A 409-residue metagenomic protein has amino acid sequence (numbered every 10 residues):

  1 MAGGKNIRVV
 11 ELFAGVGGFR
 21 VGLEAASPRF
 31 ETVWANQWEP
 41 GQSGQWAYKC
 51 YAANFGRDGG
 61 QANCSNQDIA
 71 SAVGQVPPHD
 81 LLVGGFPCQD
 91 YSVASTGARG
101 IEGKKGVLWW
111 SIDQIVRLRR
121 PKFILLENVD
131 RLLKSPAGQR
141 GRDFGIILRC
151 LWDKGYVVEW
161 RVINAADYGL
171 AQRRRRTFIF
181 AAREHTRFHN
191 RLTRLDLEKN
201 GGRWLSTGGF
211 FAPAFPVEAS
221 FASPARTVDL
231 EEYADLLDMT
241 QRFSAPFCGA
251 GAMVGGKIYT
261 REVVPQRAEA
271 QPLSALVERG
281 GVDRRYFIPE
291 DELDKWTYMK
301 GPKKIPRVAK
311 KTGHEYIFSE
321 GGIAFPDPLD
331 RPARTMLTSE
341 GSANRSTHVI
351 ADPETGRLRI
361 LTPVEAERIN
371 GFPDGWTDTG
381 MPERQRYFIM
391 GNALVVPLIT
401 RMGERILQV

Functional and structural regions predicted by a protein language model:
A2-F123, V129-F144, R149-W152: Core alpha/beta nucleotide-donor-binding catalytic domains of modification enzymes
N6-V9, R174-R176, R331-A333: Extracellular structured ligand-interaction cores
E11-A14, D80-L81, A165, L337 (+1 more regions): Short glycine- and Lys/Arg-enriched binding-loop motifs that mark or flank ligand-binding interfaces
G17, P87-Y91, D130-R131, A166-G169 (+3 more regions): Short, solvent-exposed loop/turn segments at secondary-structure junctions
A72-H79, V93-F325: Class I S-adenosyl-L-methionine
F86-P87, P121, A171, P373 (+1 more regions): Proline-centered helix-kink/hinge sites
A250-V409: C-terminal target-recognition/interaction regions appended to catalytic cores
